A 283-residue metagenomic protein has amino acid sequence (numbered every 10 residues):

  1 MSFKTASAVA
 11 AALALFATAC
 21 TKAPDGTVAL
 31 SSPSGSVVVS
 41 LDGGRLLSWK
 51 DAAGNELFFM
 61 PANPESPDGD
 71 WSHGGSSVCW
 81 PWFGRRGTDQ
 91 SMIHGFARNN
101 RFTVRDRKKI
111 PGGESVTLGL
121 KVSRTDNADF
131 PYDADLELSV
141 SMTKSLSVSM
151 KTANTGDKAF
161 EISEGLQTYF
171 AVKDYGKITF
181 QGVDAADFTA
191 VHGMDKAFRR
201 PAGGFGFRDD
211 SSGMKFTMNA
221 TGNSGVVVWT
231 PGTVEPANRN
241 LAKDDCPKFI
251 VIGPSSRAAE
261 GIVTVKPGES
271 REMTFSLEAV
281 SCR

Functional and structural regions predicted by a protein language model:
M1-V9: Bacterial N-terminal signal peptides that target proteins for export
A10-F16: Bacterial N-terminal signal peptides
C20-G75, G204-S224, G232, V263 (+1 more regions): Beta-strand-rich N-terminal accessory domains
V39, M150-G156: Asparagine-centered strand-capping/turn motif at beta-strand->loop junctions
G69-R98, Q181-D187, A202-F205, M214: Beta-strand/loop-rich accessory regions of lumenal/periplasmic or secreted enzymes, predominantly carbohydrate-active
S91-T143: Extended, loop-rich substrate-binding clefts of extracytoplasmic carbohydrate-active enzymes
T155-K158, S281: Short, acidic/polar linear motifs in exposed loop/turn regions
D157-V227: Active-site/ligand-binding surface loops and adjacent short beta/alpha elements that line catalytic pockets across
